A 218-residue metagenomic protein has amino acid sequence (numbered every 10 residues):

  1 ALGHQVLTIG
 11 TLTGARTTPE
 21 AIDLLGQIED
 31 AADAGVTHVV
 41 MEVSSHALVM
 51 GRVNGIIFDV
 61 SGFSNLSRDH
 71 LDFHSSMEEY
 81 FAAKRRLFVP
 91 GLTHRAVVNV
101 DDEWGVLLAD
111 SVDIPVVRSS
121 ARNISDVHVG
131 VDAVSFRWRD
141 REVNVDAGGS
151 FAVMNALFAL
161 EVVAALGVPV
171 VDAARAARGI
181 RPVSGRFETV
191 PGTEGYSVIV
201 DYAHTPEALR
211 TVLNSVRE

Functional and structural regions predicted by a protein language model:
A1-R16: Walker A (P-loop) phosphate-binding motif
L2, E161-G167, N214-E218: Alpha-helix C-terminal capping segments
T13-A21, D69-S76: Flexible beta-alpha connector loops of hexameric P-loop NTPases
T17-A47: Conserved nucleotide-sensing/catalytic segment adjacent to the nucleotide-binding pocket in NTP-handling enzymes
A32-M41, F58-S197: Acidic, Mg2+-coordinating active-site environments of NTP-dependent enzymes
A47-N54: Conserved helix/coil segment N-terminal to the catalytic DExD/H
D201: Conserved phosphate/oxyanion-binding catalytic-loop motifs
H204-E218: AMP-binding/adenylate-forming catalytic core of the ANL superfamily
